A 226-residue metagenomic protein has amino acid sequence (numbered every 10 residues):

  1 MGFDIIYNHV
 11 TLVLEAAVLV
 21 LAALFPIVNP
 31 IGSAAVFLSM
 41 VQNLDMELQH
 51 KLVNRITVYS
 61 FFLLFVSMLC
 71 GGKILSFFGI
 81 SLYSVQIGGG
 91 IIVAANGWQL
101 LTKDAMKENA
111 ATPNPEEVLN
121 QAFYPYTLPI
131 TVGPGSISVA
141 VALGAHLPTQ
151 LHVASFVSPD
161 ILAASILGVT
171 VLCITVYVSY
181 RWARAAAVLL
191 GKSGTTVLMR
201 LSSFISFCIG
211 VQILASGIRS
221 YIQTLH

Functional and structural regions predicted by a protein language model:
M1-P26, K103, A110-T127: Small-residue-enriched transmembrane helix starts and helix-helix packing motifs in multi-pass inner-membrane proteins
G2-N8, G72-S81, A145-D160, A185-L189 (+1 more regions): Membrane-interface helix termini and inter-helical loops of multi-pass transporters
A16-M68: Juxtamembrane transmembrane-helix termini in multi-pass membrane transport proteins
A16-S33, L82-I92, A163-V176: Structural signature of hydrophobic alpha-helical transmembrane segments
D45-M46, F65-G88, T175-R219: Transmembrane-helix boundary and interhelical-loop signature of multi-pass inner-membrane proteins
D45-V58, H152-G168: Membrane-interface alpha-helices at helix entry/exit sites of multi-pass transporters
H50-D104: Membrane helix-loop-helix hairpins that form the core translocation module of multi-pass transporters
I92-P113, G210-S220: Transmembrane helix exit motif
